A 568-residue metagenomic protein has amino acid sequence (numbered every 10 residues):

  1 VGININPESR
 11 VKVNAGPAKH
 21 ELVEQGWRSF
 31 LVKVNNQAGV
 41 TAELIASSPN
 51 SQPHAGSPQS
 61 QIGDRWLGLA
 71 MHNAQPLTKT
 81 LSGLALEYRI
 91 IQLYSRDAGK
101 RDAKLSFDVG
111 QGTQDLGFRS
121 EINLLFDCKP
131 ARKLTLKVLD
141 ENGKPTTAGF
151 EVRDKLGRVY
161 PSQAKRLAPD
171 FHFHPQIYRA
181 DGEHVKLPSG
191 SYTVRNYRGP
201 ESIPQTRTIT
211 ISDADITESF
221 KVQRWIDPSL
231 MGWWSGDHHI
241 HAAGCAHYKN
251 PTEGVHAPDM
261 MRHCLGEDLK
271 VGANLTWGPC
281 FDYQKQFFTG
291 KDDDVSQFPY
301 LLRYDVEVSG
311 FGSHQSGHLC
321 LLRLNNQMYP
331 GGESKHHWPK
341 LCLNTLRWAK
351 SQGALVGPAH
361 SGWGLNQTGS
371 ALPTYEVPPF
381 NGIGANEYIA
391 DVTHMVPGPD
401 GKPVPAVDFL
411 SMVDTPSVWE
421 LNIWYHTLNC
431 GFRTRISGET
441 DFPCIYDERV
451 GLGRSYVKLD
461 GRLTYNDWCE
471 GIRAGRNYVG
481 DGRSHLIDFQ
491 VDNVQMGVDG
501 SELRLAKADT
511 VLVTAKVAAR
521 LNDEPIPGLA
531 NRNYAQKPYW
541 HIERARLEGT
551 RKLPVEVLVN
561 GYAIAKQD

Functional and structural regions predicted by a protein language model:
V1-C128, K270, T514, N531-N533 (+1 more regions): Long, low-hydrophobicity ectodomains and other hydrophilic envelope-associated domains
G2-N14, A164-L167, C280-Q286: Short linear, low-complexity motifs centered on an aromatic residue
L31-N50, L134-L156, D237-G244, Y248 (+1 more regions): Conserved small-residue-rich
N50, Q75, Y88, G99-E121 (+10 more regions): C-terminal functional module detector
V185-L187: Short, flexible loop/turn segments at beta-strand junctions in immunoglobulin-like and fibronectin type III
E201, S229-I436, T440, Y446: Catalytic cores of extracellular degradative/oxidative enzymes
